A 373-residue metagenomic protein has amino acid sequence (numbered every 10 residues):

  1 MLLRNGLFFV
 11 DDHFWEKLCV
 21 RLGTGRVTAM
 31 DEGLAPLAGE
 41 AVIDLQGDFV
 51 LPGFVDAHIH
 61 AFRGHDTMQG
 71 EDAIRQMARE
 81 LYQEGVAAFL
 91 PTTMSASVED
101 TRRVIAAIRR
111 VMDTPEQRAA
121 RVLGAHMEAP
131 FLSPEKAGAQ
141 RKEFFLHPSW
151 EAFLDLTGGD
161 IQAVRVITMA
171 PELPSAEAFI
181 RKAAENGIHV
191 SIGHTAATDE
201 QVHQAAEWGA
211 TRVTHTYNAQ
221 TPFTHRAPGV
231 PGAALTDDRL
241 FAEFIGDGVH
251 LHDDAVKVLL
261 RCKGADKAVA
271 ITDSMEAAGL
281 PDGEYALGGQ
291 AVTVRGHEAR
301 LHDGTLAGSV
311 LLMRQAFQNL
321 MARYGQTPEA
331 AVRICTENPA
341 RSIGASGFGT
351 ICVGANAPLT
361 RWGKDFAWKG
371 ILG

Functional and structural regions predicted by a protein language model:
M1-L3, P36-R75, R79, Q83: Replace "His-x-His-based motif
M1-L37, I371-L372: N-terminal metal-binding scaffold of metallo-dependent hydrolase/deaminase domains
F8-C19, D266-K267, Y324-V332, R341-G373: Acidic, glycine-enriched loop/beta-strand segments at the rims of small-molecule binding/catalytic pockets
G47, H58, L81, M127 (+4 more regions): Conserved, mostly hydrophobic/aromatic
H60, R75-V104, A120-S133, D160-E172 (+4 more regions): Divalent metal-dependent hydrolysis catalytic cores, especially in the metallo-beta-lactamase
S133-I161: Conserved phosphate-binding/catalytic loop of the ribokinase/pfkB sugar-kinase fold
L154, G158-L280: Active-site core of metal-dependent hydrolases
D266-G288, T293-V310, V353-G354: Short acidic/histidine-rich active-site segments
